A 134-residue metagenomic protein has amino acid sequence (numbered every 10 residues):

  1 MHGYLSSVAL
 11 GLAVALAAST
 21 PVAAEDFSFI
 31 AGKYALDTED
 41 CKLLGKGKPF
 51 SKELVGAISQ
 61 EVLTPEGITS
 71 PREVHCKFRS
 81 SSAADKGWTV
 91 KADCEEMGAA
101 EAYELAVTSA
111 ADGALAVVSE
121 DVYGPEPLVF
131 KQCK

Functional and structural regions predicted by a protein language model:
M1-A9: Bacterial N-terminal signal peptides that target proteins for export
A18, Y34-A35, S70, W88 (+1 more regions): Processing junctions and N-termini across compartments
T20-A24: Sec/Tat signal peptide C-region and signal peptidase I cleavage site
D26-A31, E61-T64, S80-A83, V117-V122: Short, intrinsically disordered, charge-biased short linear motifs at domain edges
F27, A31, A35-G67: Short, solvent-exposed loop/hinge segments that bridge or flank secondary-structure elements
T64-A111: Contiguous, well-ordered beta-strand patches that form the walls/edges of small beta-barrel/beta-sandwich domains
A106-T108, D112-V129: Short, exposed beta-strand-loop hairpins at the edges of beta-sheets in extracellular/periplasmic proteins
C133-K134: Short, solvent-exposed mixed-charge patches
